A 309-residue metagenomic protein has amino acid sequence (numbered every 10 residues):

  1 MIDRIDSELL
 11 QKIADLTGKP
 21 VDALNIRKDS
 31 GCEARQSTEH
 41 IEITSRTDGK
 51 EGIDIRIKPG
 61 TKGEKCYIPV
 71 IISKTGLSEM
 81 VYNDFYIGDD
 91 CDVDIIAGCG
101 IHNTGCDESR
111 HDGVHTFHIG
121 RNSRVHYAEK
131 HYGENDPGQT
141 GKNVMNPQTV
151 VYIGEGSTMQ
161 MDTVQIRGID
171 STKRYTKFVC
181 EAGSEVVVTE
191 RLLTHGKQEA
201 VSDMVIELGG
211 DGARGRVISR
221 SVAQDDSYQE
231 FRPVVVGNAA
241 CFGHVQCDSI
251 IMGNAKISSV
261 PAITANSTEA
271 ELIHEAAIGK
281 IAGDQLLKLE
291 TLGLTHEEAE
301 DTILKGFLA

Functional and structural regions predicted by a protein language model:
M1, K288, E297-E298: Sequence-level preference for short, compositionally simple segments enriched in small aliphatic or small polar residues
M1-I26, S30: C-terminal functional modules
N25-K28, E33-L294, L304-A309: Conserved beta-strand/loop scaffold segments within soluble protein domains that form the structured core and edges
